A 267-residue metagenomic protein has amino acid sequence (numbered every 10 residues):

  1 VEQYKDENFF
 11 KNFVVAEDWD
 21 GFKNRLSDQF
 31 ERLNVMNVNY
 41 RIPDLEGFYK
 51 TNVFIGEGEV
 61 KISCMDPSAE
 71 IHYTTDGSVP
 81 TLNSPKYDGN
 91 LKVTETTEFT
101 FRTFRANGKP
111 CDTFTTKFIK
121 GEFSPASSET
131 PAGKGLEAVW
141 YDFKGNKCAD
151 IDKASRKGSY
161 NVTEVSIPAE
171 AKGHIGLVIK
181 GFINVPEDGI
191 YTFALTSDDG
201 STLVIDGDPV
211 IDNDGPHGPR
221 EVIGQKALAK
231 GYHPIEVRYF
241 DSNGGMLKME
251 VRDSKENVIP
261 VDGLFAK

Functional and structural regions predicted by a protein language model:
V1-F30: Substrate-binding cleft of secreted/luminal carbohydrate-active enzymes
N24-K134, G145-K147, S155-I179, I190 (+4 more regions): Short, compositionally stereotyped local motifs that mark structural "simplifiers"
I62-C64, V185, G189-L203, I235: Aromatic-lined ligand-binding clefts that engage carbohydrates, nucleic acids, or primary amines
T94-F99, E187-F193, A229-Y232, N243: Short tyrosine-centred short linear motifs in exposed loops/low-complexity segments
T100-F104, A194, E236-R238: Extracellular recognition modules
T103-N107, D199, Y239-D241: Surface-exposed loop/turn motifs at beta-strand-loop junctions within extracellular Ig-like and Fibronectin type III
A194-D212, M249-R252: Short, surface-exposed beta-strand/strand-loop-strand elements in extracellular ectodomains
E236-G245, V251: Short beta-strand-plus-loop segments that form exposed binding edges in beta-rich domains
